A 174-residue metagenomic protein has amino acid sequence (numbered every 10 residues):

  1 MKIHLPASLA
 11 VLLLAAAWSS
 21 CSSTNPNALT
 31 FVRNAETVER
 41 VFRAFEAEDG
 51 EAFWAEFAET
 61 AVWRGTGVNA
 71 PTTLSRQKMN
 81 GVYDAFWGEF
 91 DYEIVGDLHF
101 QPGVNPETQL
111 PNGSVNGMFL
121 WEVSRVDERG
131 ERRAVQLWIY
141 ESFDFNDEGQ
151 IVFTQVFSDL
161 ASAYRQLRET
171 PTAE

Functional and structural regions predicted by a protein language model:
M1-L9: Bacterial N-terminal signal peptides that target proteins for export
H4, S20-E51, A55, T172-E174: Short, low-complexity N-terminal intrinsically disordered segments enriched in polar/charged residues
S8-A17: Bacterial N-terminal signal peptides
N25-L29, E128-A134, S162-P171: A short acidic/glycine-rich loop-to-helix N-cap element
E51-V115: A solvent-exposed, acidic/Ser-Thr-rich amphipathic alpha-helical stretch
F57, F119-V123, S158: Short beta-strand segments enriched in hydrophobic/aromatic residues within well-folded beta-rich domains
S114-E148: Exposed beta-sheet edge and beta->alpha loop/turn motif
Q150-E174: Low-complexity, intrinsically disordered terminal/linker segments enriched in charged and Gly/Pro repeats
